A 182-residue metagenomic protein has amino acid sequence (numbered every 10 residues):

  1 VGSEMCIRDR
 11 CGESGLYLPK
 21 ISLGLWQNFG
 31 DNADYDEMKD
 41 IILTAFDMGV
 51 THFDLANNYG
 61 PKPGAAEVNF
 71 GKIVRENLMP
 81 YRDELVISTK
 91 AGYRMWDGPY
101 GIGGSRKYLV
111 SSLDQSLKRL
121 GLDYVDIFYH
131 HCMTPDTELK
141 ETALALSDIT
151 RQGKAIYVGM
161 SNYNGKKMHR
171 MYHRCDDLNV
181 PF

Functional and structural regions predicted by a protein language model:
V1-I7: Short, small-residue-biased leader/transition segments that mark boundaries at the very start of proteins
C11, L23, M38, A45 (+7 more regions): Conserved, mostly hydrophobic/aromatic
G12-G30, S88-G101, Y124-Y129: N-terminal small/glycine-rich loop or linker at the start of catalytic domains across soluble metabolic enzymes
L25, L55-N57, L85, T89-A91 (+2 more regions): A cross-domain feature marking catalytic cores of carbohydrate-active enzymes and several ubiquitous metabolic/repair
D36-E37, A66-G71, R106, K140-A145: Charged helix-capping and loop-helix junction motifs
L43, D47, R94-F182: Glycine/proline-rich, positively charged, aromatic-decorated active-site loop/lid region on the catalytic face
H52-E76, C132-K140: Glycine-rich, proline-tolerant flexible connector loops at the mouths of alpha/beta enzymes
E67-T89, L144, D148-K154: Alpha-helix-loop-beta-strand connector modules within alpha/beta enzyme cores
